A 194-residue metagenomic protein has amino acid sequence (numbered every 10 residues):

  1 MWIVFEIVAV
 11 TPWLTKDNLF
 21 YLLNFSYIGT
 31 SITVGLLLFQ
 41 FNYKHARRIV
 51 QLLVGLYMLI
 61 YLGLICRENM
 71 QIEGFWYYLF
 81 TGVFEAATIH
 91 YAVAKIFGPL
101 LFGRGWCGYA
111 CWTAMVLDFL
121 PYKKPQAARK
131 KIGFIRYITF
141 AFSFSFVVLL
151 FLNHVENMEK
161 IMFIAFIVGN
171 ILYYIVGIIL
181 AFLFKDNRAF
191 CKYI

Functional and structural regions predicted by a protein language model:
M1-I194: Non-ligating segments of multi-cofactor redox enzymes
